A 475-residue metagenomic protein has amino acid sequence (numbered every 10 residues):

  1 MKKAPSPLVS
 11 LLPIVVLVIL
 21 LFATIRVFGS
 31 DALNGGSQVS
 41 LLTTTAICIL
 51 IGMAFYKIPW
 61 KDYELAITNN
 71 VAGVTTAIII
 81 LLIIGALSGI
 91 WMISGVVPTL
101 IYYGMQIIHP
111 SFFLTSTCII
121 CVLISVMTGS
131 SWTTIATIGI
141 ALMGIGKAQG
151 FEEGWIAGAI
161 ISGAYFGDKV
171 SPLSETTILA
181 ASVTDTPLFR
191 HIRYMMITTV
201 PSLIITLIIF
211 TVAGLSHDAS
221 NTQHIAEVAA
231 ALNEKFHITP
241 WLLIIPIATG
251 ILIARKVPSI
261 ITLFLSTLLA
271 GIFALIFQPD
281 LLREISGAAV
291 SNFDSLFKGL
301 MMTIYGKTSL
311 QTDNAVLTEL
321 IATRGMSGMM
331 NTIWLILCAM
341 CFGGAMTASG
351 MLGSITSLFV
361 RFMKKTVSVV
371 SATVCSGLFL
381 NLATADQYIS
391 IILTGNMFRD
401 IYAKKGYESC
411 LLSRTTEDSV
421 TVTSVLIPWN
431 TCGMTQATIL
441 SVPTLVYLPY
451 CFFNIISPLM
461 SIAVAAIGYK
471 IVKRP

Functional and structural regions predicted by a protein language model:
M1-L11, M143-Y165, K169-P246, G250 (+1 more regions): Membrane-core helix-loop-helix motifs of multi-pass transport proteins
M1-L81, I197-L207, G214-C338, P475: Hydrophobic transmembrane alpha-helices of multi-pass small-molecule transporters
Y56-K147, Y305-R399: Membrane-embedded alpha-helical segments and adjacent helix-loop junctions characteristic of multi-pass solute
K57-I58, I260, A348-S349, A463-P475: Membrane-interface capping segments at transmembrane-helix boundaries
A136-L142, I160, T262-A270: Central hydrophobic cores of alpha-helical transmembrane segments in multi-pass integral membrane proteins
G150-E152, A254-I260, A385, V442-P443: Transmembrane helix interruption/hinge and helix-loop junction motifs
